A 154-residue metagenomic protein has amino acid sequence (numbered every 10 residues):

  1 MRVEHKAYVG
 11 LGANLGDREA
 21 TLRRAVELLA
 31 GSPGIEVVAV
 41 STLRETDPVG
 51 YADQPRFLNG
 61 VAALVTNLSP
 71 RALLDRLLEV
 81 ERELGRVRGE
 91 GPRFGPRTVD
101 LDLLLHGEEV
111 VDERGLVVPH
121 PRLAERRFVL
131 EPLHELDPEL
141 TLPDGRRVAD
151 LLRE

Functional and structural regions predicted by a protein language model:
M1-K6, D150-E154: Short, low-complexity, intrinsically disordered N-terminal peptides in bacterial proteins
V3-R23, G34: Extended accessory regions or peripheral subdomains of proteins
A13, A62-T66, L105-G107: Short beta-strand-to-loop capping motifs
N14, V40, P132: Residue-level signal for inorganic ion chemistry
T21, A25, L73-R76: Hydrophobic side chains in well-ordered alpha-helices
R24, L29-S69: Short, surface-exposed acidic-centric catalytic microdomains
G34, V49-F57, L68-E154: Flexible, gly/pro- and Lys/Arg-enriched active-site loops
